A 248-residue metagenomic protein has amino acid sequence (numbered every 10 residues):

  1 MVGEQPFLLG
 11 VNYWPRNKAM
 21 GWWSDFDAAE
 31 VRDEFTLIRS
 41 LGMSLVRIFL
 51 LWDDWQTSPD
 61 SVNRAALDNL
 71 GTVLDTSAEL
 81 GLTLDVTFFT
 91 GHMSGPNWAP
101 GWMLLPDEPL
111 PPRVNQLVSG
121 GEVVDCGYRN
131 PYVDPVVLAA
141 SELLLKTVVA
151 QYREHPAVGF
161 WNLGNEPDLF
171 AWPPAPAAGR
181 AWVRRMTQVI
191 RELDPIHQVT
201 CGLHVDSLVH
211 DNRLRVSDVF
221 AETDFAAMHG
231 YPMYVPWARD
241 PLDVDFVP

Functional and structural regions predicted by a protein language model:
M1-F225, G230, V235-W237, V244: Active-site mouth of glycoside hydrolases
L242-P248: Short, intrinsically disordered, charge-balanced linker/junction segments flanking boundaries in proteins
